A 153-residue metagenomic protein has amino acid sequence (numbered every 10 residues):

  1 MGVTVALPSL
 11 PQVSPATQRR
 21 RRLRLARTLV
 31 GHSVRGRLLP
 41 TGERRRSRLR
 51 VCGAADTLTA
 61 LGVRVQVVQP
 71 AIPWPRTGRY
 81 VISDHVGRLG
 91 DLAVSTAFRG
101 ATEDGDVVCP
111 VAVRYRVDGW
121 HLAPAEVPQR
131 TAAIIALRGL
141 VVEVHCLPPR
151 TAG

Functional and structural regions predicted by a protein language model:
M1-Y80, D91: Membrane-anchoring hydrophobic helices of lipid-metabolizing enzymes
P70, D84-V86, V113: Beta-hairpin (beta-strand-turn-beta-strand) motif
R76, V86-L89, G139: Short connector loops at helix/strand junctions that flank enzyme active sites, especially segments positioning acidic
V81-F98, G153: Short, intrinsically disordered, charge-balanced linker/junction segments flanking boundaries in proteins
A97-G153: A cross-family acyltransferase "interaction/gating" segment
